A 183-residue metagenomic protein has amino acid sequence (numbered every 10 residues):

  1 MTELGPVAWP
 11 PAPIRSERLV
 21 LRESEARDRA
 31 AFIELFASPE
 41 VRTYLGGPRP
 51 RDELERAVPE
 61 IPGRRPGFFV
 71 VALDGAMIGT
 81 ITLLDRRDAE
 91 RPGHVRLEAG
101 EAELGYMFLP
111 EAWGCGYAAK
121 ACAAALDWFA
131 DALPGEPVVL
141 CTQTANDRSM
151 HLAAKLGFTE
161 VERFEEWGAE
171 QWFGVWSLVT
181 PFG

Functional and structural regions predicted by a protein language model:
M1-E111, A124-W128, A132, P137 (+2 more regions): GNAT-family acyltransferases
G75, G116, N146: Conserved G/P- and acidic residue-centered "switch" motifs that form tight phosphate/ATP-binding loops in soluble
P92-H94, C115, S149: Generic domain-boundary/flexible-linker signal
A112-A119: A short helix-loop-beta submotif of the ANL/AMP-binding
A119, A145-E160: Conserved active-site alpha-helix within GNAT-family acetyltransferase domains
